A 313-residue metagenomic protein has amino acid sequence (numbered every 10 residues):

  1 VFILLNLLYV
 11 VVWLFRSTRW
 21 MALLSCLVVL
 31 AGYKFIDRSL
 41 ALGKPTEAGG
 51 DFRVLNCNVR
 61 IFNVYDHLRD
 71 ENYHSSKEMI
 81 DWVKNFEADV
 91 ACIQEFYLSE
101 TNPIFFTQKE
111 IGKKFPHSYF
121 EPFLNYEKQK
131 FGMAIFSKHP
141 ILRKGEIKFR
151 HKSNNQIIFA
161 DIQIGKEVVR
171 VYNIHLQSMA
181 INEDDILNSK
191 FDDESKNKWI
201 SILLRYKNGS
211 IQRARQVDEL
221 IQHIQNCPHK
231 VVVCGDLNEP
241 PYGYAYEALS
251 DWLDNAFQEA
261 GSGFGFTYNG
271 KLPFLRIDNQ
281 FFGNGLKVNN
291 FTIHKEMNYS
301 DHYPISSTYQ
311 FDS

Functional and structural regions predicted by a protein language model:
V1-Q108, N125-E127, V217, S313: N-terminal, active-site-proximal structural segment of metallo-dependent hydrolase catalytic domains
V1-V11, M21, E146, A214-V231 (+1 more regions): Metal-dependent phosphoester-hydrolase catalytic domains
V28-G49, I80, V90-D184, T292 (+1 more regions): Structured beta-strand-rich core segments of catalytic domains in phosphoester-bond hydrolases
R53-V59, E78-I104, A160, R170-I174 (+6 more regions): Active-site beta-strand/loop signature of hydrolases that rely on acidic residues for catalysis
N56-H74, A180-G209: Acidic/histidine-rich helix-loop elements that form or flank divalent-metal/phosphate-binding sites at the catalytic
F62-V64, L98-N102, Y126-K130, N154 (+4 more regions): Active-site environment of divalent metal-dependent phosphoester hydrolases
D66-E71, K148-F149, Y268-K271: Short, solvent-exposed loop/turn segments at secondary-structure boundaries
